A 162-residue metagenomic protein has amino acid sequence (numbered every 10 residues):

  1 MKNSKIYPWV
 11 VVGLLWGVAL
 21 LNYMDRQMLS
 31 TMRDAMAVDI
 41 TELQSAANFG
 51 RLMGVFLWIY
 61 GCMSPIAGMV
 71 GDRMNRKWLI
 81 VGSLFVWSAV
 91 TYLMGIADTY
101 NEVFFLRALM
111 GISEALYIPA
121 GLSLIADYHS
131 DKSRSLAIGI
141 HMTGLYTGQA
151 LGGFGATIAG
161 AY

Functional and structural regions predicted by a protein language model:
V10-Q44: Extracytoplasmic
Q27, L57-P65, A115, Q149-A150: Residue-level signature of mid-helix packing/kink "hotspots" within the transmembrane helices of 12-pass Major
M32-C62: Extracellular/periplasmic helix-loop-helix junction of adjacent transmembrane segments in MFS-like secondary
M36-A37, V70-G71, G155-Y162: Interfacial helix-cap and linker-helix signal at transmembrane-aqueous boundaries of multi-pass secondary transporters
T41, N75, I96-E102, H129-S130: Helix-breaking motifs and short loop linkers at transmembrane-helix boundaries and internal kinks in secondary membrane
C62-D98: Conserved MFS/SLC helix-loop-helix module at the cytosolic interface between two early adjacent transmembrane helices
L106-G144: Cytoplasmic helix-loop-helix junction between adjacent transmembrane helices in 12-TM secondary transporters
S135-A156, G160: Glycine-rich segments within core transmembrane alpha-helices of 12-TM secondary carriers
